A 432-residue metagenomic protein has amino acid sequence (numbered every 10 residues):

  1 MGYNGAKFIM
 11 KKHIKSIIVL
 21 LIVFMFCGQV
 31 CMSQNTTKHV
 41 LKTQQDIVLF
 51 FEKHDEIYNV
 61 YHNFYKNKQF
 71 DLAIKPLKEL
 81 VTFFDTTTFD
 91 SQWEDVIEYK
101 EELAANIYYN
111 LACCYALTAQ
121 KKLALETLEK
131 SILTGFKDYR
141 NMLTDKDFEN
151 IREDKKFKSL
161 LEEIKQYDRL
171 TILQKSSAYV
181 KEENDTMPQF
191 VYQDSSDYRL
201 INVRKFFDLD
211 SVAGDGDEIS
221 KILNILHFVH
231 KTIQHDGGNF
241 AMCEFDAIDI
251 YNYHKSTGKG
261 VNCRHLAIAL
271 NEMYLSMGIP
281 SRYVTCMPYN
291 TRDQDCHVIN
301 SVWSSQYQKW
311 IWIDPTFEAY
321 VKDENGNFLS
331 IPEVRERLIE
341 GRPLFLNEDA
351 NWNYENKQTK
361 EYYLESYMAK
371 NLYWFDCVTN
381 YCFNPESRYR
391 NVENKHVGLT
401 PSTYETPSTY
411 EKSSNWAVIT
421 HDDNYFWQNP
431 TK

Functional and structural regions predicted by a protein language model:
K42-I47, F83-E101: Flexible helix-coil transition and linker loops at the boundaries of alpha-helical arrays
N59, N110, T144-D147: "A position-specific structural signal for the A-helix of alpha-solenoid helical repeats
S176-V261: Secondary-structure boundary elements
D236-I299: Active-site neighborhood of thiol-dependent amide/isopeptide-bond enzymes
V302-K432: His-Asp-centered catalytic microenvironments across diverse enzyme cores, prominently the transglutaminase-like
